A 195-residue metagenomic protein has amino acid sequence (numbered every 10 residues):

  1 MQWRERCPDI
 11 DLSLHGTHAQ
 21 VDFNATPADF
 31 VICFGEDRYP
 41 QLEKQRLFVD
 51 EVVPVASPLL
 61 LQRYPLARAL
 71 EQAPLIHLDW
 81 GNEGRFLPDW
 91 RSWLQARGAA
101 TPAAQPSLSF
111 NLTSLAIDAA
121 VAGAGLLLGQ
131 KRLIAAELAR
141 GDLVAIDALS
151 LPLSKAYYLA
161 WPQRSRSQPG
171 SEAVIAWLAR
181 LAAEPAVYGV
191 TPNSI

Functional and structural regions predicted by a protein language model:
M1, A25, L87, S171-E172: Conserved strand-to-helix beginnings and helix N-cap segments that scaffold or border functional pockets
M1-P40, T191-I195: Central regulatory/effector-binding core of bacterial HTH transcription factors
Q2-R6, W177-P185: Generic non-transmembrane alpha-helical segments
C7-S13, S107, A156-Y158: Residues at or immediately flanking beta-strands
A25, D37-E51, V55-A124, G129 (+3 more regions): C-terminal regulatory
V55-P58, Y157-S167: A bilobed periplasmic-binding-protein/Venus flytrap-type ligand-binding module shared by bacterial periplasmic
R166-R180: Short amphipathic alpha-helical coupling segments at ligand-binding clamshell hinges and other catalytic/signaling
